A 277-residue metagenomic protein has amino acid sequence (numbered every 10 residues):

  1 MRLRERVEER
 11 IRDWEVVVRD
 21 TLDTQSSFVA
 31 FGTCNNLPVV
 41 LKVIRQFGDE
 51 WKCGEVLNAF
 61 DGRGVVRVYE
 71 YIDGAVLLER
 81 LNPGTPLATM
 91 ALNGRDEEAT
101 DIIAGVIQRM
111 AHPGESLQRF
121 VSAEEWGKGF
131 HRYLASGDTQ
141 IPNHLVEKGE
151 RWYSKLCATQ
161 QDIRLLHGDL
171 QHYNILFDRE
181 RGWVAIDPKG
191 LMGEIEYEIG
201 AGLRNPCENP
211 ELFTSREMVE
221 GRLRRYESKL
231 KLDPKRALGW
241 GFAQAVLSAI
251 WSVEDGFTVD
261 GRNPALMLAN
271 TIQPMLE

Functional and structural regions predicted by a protein language model:
M1-V65, D178-E180, T271-E277: Conserved NTP-binding catalytic cores of kinases and kinase-like/nucleotidyltransferase enzymes across multiple kinase
L3-E8, E115-G168, D178, S228: An alpha-helical support segment within catalytic cores of ATP-dependent transferases
R4, L37-L77, T85-M110: A conserved alpha-helical element in kinase catalytic cores
T24-Q25, Y71-D73, F242: Short Gly/Ser/Thr- and Asp/Glu-enriched loop/turn motifs at secondary-structure junctions
S26-T33, V68, E150-Y197: Active-site acidic catalytic loop and adjacent metal/ATP-binding pocket of ATP-dependent phosphoryl transfer enzymes
Q46, G74-D96, H112-S116, G127-T139 (+1 more regions): A glycine-centered beta->alpha junction motif in the catalytic cores of kinase/phosphotransferase enzymes
S136, R225-K229, R236-L238, L247-E277: Helical subdomain adjoining the active site within ATP-dependent kinase catalytic cores
D178-R224, K231, T258, N263-Q273: Active-site Asp-x-Gly
